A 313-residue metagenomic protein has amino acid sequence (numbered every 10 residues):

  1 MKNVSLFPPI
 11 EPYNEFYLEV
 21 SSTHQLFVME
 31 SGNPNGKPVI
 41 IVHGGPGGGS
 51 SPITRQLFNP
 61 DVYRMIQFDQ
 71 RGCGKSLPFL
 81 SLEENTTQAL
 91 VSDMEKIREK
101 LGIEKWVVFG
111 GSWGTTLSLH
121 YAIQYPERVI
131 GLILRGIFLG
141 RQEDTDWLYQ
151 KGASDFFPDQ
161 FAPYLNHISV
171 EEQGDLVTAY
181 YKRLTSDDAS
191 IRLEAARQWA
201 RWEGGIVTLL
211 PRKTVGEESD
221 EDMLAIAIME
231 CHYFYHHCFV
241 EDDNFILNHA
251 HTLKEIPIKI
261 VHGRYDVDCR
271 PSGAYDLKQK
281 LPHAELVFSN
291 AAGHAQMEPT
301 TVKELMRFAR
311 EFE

Functional and structural regions predicted by a protein language model:
V4-Q25, E230: N-terminal cap/lid segment of alpha/beta-hydrolase-fold proteins
V20-P78: Conserved HGGG/HGGXW glycine-rich cap/lid loop of the alpha/beta-hydrolase fold
Q88-W106: Conserved acidic catalytic loop of the alpha/beta-hydrolase fold
E104-E143: Conserved hydrolase catalytic core segment
V129-T178: A catalytic-pocket lid/entrance helix-loop region that shapes and gates access to the active site across common
L253-K254, I260-H262: Short beta-strand/loop motif that positions the catalytic acidic residue of the alpha/beta-hydrolase fold
V267-G273: Conserved alpha/beta-hydrolase "acid-adjacent" motif
A284-E313: Catalytic active-site module of serine/aspartate enzymes centered on a nucleophile-bearing elbow/loop
